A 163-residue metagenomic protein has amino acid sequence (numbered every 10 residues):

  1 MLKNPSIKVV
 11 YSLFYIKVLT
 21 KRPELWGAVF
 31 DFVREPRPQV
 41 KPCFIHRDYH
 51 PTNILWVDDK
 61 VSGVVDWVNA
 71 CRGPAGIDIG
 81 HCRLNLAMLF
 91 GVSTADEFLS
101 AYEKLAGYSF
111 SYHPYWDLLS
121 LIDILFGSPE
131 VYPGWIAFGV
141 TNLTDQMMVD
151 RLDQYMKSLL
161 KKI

Functional and structural regions predicted by a protein language model:
M1-R47, M148-I163: An alpha-helical support segment within catalytic cores of ATP-dependent transferases
F14-Y15, V68, L84-A87: A ubiquitous short alpha-helical element
K21, C71-P74, F90: A generic short alpha-helical patch detector that favors 3-5-residue windows in or near N-terminal regions
F30-I77: Active-site acidic catalytic loop and adjacent metal/ATP-binding pocket of ATP-dependent phosphoryl transfer enzymes
G76-Y108, S120-V140: Active-site activation/catalytic loop segments of kinase-like enzymes and analogous catalytic loops in related
S111: Acidic, glycine-rich low-complexity repeat segments characteristic of large secreted/surface-exposed proteins
P114-Y115: Conserved Class I S-adenosyl-L-methionine
F126-I163: ATP/Mg2+ or Mg2+-diphosphate-binding catalytic cores that bind nucleotide phosphates or diphosphates via glycine-rich
